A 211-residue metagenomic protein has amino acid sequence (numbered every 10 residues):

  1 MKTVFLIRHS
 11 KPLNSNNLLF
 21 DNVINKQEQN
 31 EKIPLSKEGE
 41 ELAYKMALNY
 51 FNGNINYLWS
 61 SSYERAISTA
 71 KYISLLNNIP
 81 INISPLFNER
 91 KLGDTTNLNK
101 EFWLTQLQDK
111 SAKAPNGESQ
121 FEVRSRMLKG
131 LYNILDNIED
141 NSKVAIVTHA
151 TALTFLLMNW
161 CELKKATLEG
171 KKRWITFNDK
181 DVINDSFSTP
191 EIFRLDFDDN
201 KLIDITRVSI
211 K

Functional and structural regions predicted by a protein language model:
M1-K2, N49, N82-I83, E89-E101 (+2 more regions): Acidic, low-complexity terminal tails and accessory targeting/binding regions of phosphate-metabolizing enzymes
K2-I79: Active-site-proximal alpha-helix that buttresses catalytic centers in soluble enzyme cores
T3-I7, W59, S142-T148, A152: Beta-strand elements within well-structured catalytic alpha/beta cores of enzymes that handle phosphate/sulfate esters
P12, A152-L153: Short active-site segment of divalent metal-dependent hydrolases/proteases that encodes the spacing between
L13, E28-P34, L75-K129, V182-F187: Phosphate-handling substructures
L42-M46, A66-T69, S119, V123-I134: Alpha-helical packing segments of well-folded alpha/beta enzyme cores
F51-N54, I134-K143: Glycine-rich phosphate-binding loop signature in dinucleotide/nucleotide-binding domains
Y72, F155-N159: Active-site signature of alpha/beta-hydrolase-fold catalytic machinery across serine- and Asp/Cys-nucleophile hydrolases
